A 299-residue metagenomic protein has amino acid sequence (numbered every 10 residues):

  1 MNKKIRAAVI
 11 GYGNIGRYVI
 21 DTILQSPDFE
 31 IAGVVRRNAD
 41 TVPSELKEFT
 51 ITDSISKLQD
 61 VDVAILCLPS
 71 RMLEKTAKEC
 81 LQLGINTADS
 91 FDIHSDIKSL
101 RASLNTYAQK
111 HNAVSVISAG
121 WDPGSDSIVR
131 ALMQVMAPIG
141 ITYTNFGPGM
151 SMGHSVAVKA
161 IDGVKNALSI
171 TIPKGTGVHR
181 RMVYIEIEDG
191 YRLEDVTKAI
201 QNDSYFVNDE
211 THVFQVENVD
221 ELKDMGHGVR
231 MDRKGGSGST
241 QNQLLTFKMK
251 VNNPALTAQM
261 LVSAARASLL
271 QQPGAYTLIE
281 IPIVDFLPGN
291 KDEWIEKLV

Functional and structural regions predicted by a protein language model:
R6, R17-Y18, Q25-I55, G149-R266 (+1 more regions): C-terminal substrate-binding/catalytic lobe of Rossmann-fold NAD(P)-dependent oxidoreductases
Y12-G13: Glycine-rich Rossmann-fold phosphate-binding loop(s) that bind the pyrophosphate of adenine dinucleotide cofactors
G16-R17, L73: N-terminal Rossmann-fold NAD(P) dinucleotide-binding loop
S54-I55, D60-V63, S70-D92: Rossmann-fold NAD(P) dinucleotide-binding segment
F91-S115: Rossmann-fold NAD(P)-binding glycine/threonine-rich loop
S125-N145, G153-A157, I161: Rossmann-like NAD(P)H-binding beta-loop-alpha module
S268-V299: C-terminal helix-rich "cap/oligomerization" subdomain common to oxidoreductases
